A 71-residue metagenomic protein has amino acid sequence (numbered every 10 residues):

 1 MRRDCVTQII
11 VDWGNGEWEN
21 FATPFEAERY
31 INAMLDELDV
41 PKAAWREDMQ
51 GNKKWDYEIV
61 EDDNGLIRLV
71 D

Functional and structural regions predicted by a protein language model:
M1-C5, P24-D39, K53: Low-complexity, intrinsically disordered short segments enriched for Gly/Pro and polybasic residues
M1-E17: Short aromatic-glycine-(Arg/Gly/Cys) micro-motifs in beta-strand/loop hairpins
Q8, N20-A22, W45: A general secondary-structure boundary signal
I9-D12, F25, E61, L69: Serine/threonine-rich, low-complexity intrinsically disordered segments
W13-R29: A short, exposed loop/beta-hairpin motif centered on an aromatic-Gly-Thr core
D36-D71: Short, mixed-charge low-complexity intrinsically disordered segments
